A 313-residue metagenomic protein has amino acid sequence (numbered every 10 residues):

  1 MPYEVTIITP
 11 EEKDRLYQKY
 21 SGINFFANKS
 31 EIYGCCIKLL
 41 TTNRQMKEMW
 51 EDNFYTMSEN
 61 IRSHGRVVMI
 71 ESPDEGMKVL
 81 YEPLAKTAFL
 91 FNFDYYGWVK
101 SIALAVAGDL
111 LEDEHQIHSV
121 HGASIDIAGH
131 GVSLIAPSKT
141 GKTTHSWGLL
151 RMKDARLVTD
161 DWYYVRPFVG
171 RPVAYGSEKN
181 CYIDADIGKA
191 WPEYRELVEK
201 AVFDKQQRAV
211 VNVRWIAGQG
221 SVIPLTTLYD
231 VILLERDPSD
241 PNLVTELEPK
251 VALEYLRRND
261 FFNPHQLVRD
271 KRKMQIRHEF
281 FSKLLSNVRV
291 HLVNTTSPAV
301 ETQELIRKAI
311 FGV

Functional and structural regions predicted by a protein language model:
M1-S133, M152, V165-V313: A noncatalytic interaction/capping subdomain that flanks phosphate/NTP-handling catalytic cores
A128-K153, L157: Glycine-rich phosphate-binding P-loop
L157-Y163: Flexible phosphate/Mg2+-sensing switch loops adjacent to catalytic phosphate-binding sites
